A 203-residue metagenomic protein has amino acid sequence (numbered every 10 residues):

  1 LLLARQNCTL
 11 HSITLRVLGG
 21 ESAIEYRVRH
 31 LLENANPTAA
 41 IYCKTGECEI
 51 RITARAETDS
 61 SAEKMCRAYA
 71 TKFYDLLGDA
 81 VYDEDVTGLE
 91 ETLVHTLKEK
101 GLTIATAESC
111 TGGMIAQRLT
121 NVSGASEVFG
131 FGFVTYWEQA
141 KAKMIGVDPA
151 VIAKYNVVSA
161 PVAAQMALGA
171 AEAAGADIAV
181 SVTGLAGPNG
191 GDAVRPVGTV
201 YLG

Functional and structural regions predicted by a protein language model:
L1-G46, R51-T53, S61-C66: Accessory alpha-helical/coil subdomains and C-terminal extensions that flank or cap enzyme catalytic cores
S61-G203: Short alpha-helical segments enriched in small residues
